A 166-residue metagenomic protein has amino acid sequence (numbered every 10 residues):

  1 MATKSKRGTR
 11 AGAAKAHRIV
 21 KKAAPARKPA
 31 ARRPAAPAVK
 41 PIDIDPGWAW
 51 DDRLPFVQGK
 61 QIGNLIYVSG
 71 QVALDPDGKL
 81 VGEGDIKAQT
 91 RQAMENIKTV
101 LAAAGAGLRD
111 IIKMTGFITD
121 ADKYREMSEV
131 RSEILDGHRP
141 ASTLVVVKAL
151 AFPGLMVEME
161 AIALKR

Functional and structural regions predicted by a protein language model:
A2-E95, T99-I112, I118-R166: N-terminal presequence-like segments and the immediate start of the first folded domain
